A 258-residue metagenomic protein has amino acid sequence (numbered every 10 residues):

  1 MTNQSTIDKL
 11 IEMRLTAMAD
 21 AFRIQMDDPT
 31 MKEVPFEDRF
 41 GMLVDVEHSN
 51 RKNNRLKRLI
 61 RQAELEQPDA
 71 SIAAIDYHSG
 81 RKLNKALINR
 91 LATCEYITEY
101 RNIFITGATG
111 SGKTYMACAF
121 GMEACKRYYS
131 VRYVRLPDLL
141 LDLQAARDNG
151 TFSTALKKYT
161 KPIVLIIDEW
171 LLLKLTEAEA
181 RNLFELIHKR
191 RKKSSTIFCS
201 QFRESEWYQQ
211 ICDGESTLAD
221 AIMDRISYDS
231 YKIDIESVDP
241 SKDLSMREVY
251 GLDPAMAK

Functional and structural regions predicted by a protein language model:
T16-Q67: Interdomain "pre-motor" coupling segment immediately N-terminal to P-loop NTPase/helicase cores
F22, L139-A146, G150-K157, W170-K258: Replace "adjacent to P-loop NTPase cores in ATP/GTP-dependent enzymes" with "adjacent to NTP-binding cores
A70-C94: N-terminal pre-Walker A segment at the start of P-loop NTPase domains
R81-N89, V131-K161: Short glycine-rich substrate-engagement loop in P-loop NTPases that contacts/grips substrate
Y100-M116: Walker A/P-loop nucleotide-binding motif
R101, Y128-S130, K161-V164, R191-F198: Loop/turn-to-beta-strand initiation segments
G121-V134: Post-Walker A helix-loop "phosphate-sensing" segment adjacent to the P-loop in P-loop NTPases
